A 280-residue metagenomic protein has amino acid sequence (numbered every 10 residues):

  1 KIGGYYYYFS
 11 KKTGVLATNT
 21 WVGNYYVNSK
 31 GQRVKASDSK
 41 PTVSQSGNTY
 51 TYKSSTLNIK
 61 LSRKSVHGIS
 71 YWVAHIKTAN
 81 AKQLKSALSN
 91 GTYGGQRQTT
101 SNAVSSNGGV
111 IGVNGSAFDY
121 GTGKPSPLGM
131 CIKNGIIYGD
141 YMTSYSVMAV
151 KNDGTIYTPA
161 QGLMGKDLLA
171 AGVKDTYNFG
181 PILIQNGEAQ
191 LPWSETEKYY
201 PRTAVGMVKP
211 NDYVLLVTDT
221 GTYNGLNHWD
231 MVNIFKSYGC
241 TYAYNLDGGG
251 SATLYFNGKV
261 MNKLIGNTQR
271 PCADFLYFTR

Functional and structural regions predicted by a protein language model:
K1-S44: Extracellular adhesion/carbohydrate-binding repeat motifs centered on closely spaced tryptophans
S10-K12, N28-K30, K77-N80, A149-I156 (+4 more regions): Short acidic-glycine loop/turn motifs at beta-strand connectors
K40-D140: Zymogen propeptides
K77, G112-A117, Q161, V217-T220 (+1 more regions): Active-site-proximal beta-strand/loop segments in catalytic clefts of secreted hydrolases
S89-G95, Q161-D167, T218-T222: Short, solvent-exposed aromatic-acidic interface loops
V110-N114, V147-A149, Y157-T158, G206 (+2 more regions): Structural recognition of the beta-strand scaffold that forms the well-ordered cores of secreted hydrolase catalytic
D119-E195: Active-site-adjacent helix-turn-beta-strand microarchitecture at beta-sheet edges that either contains or buttresses
T122-M142, Q190-T241, S251-R280: Conserved, well-ordered active-site substructure
